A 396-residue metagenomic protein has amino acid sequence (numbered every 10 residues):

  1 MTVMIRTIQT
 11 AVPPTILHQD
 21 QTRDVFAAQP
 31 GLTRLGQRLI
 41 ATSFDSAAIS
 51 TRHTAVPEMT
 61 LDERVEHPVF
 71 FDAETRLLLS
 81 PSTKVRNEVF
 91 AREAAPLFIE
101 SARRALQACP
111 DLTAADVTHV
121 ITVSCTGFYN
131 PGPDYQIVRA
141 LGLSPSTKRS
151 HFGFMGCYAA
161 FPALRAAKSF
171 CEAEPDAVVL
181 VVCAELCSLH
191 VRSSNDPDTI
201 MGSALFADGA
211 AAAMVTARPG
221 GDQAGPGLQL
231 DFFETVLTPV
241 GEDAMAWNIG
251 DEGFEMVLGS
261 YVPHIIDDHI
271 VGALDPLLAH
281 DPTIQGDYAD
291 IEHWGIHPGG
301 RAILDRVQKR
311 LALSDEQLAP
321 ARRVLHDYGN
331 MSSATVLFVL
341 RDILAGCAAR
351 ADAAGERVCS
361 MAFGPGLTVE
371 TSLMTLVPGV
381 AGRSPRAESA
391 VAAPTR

Functional and structural regions predicted by a protein language model:
M1-T2, A114-T118, P145-K148, A173-V179 (+5 more regions): Short coil/turn connectors at secondary-structure junctions
M1-V89, V178, C187, S193-D268 (+3 more regions): Condensing-enzyme catalytic core mediating Claisen C-C bond formation in acyl metabolism
D45-I49, E93-C109, A210, I265-D281 (+1 more regions): Short, well-ordered amphipathic alpha-helical segments that serve as non-catalytic structural scaffolds within diverse
L78-A114, T118-F128: Hydrophobic alpha-helical hairpins/lids featuring a short glycine-rich hinge
V89, C125-T126, S144-S146, H151-E172 (+3 more regions): Claisen-condensing/thiolase-fold acyl-transfer catalytic domains that form or cleave C-C bonds in fatty acid
S101-V117, D222-Q223, V271-E292, I343-D352: Phosphate/pyrophosphate-binding loops at sites that engage ATP/ADP/AMP, CoA/4′-phosphopantetheine, polyphosphate
F128-L143, V181-R192, E242-W247, L304-L318: Acidic-glycine-rich active-site phosphate/pyrophosphate-binding loop
P145-F152, P162-A166, C183-D208: Active-site glycine-rich loop that binds ribose-phosphate moieties when present
